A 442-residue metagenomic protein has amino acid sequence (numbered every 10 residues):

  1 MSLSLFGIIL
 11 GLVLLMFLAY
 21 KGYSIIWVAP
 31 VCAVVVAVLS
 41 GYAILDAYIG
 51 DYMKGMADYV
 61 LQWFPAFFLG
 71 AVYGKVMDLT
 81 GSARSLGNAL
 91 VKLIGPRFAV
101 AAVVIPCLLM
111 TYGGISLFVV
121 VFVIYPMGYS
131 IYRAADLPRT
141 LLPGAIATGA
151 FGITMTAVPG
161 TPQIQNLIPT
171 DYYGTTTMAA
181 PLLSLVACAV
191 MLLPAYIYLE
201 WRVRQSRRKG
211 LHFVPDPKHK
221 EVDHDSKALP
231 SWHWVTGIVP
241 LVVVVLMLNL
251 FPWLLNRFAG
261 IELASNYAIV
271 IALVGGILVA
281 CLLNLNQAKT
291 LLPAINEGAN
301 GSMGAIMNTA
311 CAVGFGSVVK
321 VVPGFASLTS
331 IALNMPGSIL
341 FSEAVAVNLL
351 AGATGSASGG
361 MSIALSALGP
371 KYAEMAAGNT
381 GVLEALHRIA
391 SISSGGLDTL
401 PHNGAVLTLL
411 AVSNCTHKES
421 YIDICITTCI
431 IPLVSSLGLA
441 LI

Functional and structural regions predicted by a protein language model:
M1-V72, S85, A89, L93 (+2 more regions): Hydrophobic transmembrane alpha-helices of multi-pass solute/ion transporters
S2, L39-S40, L182-A294, T408 (+2 more regions): Long, contiguous bundles of hydrophobic transmembrane helices that form the permeation core of multi-pass
G7-A19, P30-L39, L69-V72, P106-T111 (+8 more regions): Hydrophobic core segments of alpha-helical transmembrane domains in multi-pass membrane transport and ion-translocation
G22-I25, V60-W63, G74-R84, T111-V123 (+5 more regions): Short helix-coil transition sites and intra-membrane helix breaks within transmembrane domains of multi-pass
A66-G70, L93-S130, I306-G314, L328 (+1 more regions): Hydrophobic alpha-helical transmembrane segments of multi-pass integral membrane proteins, predominantly secondary
A71, S85-G87, V119-I131, G160-Y172 (+2 more regions): Re-entrant/interfacial helical elements at transmembrane boundaries that shape and gate the permeation pathway
L90, I94-G95, A299, T408-I430: Interfacial loop-to-transmembrane junctions
R97-M110, L137-T154, A180-L185, A189 (+2 more regions): Alpha-helical transmembrane segments of multi-pass membrane proteins
